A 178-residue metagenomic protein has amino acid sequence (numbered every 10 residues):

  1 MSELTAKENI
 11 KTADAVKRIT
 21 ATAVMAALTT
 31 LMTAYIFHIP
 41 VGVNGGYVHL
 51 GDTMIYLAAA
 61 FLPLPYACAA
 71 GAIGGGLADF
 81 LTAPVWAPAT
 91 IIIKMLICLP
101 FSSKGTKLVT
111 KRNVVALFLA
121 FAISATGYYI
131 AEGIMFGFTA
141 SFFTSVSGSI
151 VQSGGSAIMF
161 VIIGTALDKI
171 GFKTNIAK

Functional and structural regions predicted by a protein language model:
M1-K178: Loop-helix junctions at membrane interfaces
